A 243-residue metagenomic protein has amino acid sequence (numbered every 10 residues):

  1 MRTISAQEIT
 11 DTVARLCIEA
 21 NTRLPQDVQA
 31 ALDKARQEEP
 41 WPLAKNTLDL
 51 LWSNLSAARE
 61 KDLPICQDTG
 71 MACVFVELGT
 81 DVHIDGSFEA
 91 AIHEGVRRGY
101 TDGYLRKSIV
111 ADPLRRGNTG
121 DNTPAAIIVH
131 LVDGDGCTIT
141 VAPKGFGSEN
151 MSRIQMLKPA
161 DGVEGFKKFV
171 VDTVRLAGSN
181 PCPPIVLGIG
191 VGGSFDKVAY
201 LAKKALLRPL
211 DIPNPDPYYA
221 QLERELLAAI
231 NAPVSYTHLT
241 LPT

Functional and structural regions predicted by a protein language model:
M1-L48: Acidic/polar, glycine-rich intrinsically disordered N-terminal extensions of enzymes
E39-L63: Translation machinery proteins
L55, E60-G79: Polyanion/phosphate-binding surface patch
K61-P64, L114-N118, A125-V132, V174-S179 (+1 more regions): A generic local secondary-structure boundary/capping motif
G70-V132: A generic, well-ordered mixed alpha/beta core segment in the N-terminal half of proteins
G136-P209: Conserved mixed alpha/beta catalytic, RNA-binding, or beta-rich assembly cores of soluble enzyme, regulatory
K197-A232: Catalytic or ion-translocation cores adjacent to nucleophile or general acid/base/metal-coordination motifs in diverse
T237-T243: Conserved small/polar residues in nucleotide/adenosyl-binding loops
